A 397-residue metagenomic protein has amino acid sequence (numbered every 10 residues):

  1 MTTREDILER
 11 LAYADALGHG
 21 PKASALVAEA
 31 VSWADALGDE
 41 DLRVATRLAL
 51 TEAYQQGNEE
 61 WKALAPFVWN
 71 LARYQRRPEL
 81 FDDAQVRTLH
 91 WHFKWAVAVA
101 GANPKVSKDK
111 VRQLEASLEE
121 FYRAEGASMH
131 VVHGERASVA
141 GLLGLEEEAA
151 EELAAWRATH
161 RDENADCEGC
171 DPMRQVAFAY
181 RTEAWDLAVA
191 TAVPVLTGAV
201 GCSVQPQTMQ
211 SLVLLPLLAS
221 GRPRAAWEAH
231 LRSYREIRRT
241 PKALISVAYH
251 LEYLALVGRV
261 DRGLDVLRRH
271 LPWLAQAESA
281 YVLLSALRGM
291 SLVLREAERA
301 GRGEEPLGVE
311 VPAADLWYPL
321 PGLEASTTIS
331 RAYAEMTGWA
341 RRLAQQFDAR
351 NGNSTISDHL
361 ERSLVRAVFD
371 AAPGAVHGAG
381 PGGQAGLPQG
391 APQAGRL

Functional and structural regions predicted by a protein language model:
M1-A34: Charged, amphipathic alpha-helical stretches
T2-T3, K22, G38-T46, K62 (+7 more regions): Structural signature of alpha-solenoid helical repeat junctions
L8-H19, A45-E60, R87-P104, S128-L145 (+5 more regions): Tandem amphipathic alpha-helical repeat scaffolds
A16-E29, N58-Q75, A102-S117, A140-A155 (+3 more regions): Helix-turn-helix repeat elements of alpha-solenoid scaffolds
S32-D39, L71-L80, L118-A127, A154-D166 (+3 more regions): Solenoid-like repeat scaffolds
W61-Q75, W227, L231, V260-Q276 (+2 more regions): TPR/TPR-like (Sel1-like) alpha-helical repeat modules
E168-A277: A compositional/structural signature marking long, glycine- and acidic/polar-rich segments with frequent tryptophans
W273-L397: C-terminal non-catalytic interaction modules
